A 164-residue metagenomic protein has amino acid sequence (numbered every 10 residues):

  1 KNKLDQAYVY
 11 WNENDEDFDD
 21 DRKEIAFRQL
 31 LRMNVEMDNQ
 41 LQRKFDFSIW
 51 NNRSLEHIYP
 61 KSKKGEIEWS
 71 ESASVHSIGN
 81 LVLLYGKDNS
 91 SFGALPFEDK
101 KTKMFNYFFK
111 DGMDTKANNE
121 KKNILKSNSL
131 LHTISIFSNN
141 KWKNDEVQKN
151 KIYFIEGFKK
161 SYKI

Functional and structural regions predicted by a protein language model:
K1-S74, I78, L83-S90, F97: Intrinsically disordered, low-complexity N-proximal targeting/linker segments that flank membranes
V75-S77, L81-I164: Long, cytosolic, alpha-helical-rich C-terminal regions that act as interaction/scaffolding modules
